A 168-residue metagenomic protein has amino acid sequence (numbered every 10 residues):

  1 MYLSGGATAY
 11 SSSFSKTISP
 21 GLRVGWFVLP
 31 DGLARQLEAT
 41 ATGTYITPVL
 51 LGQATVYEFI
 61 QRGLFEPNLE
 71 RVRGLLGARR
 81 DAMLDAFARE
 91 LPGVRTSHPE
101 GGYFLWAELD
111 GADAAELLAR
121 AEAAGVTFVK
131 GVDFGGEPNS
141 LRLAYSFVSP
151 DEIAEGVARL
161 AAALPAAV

Functional and structural regions predicted by a protein language model:
M1-V168: PLP-dependent class I/II
